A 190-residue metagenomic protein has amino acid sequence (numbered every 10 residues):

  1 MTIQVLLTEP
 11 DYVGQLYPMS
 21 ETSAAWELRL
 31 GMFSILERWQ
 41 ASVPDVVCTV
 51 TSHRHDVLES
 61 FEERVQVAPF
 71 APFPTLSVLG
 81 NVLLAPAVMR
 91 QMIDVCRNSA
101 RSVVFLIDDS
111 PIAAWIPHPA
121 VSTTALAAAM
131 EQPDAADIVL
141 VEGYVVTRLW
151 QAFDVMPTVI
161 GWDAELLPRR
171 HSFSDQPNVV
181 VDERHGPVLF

Functional and structural regions predicted by a protein language model:
M1-N178, R184: Terminal amphipathic alpha-helical/low-complexity segments used for targeting or macromolecular assembly
E183-F190: Beta-solenoid/beta-rich acyl/carboxylate-transfer cores
